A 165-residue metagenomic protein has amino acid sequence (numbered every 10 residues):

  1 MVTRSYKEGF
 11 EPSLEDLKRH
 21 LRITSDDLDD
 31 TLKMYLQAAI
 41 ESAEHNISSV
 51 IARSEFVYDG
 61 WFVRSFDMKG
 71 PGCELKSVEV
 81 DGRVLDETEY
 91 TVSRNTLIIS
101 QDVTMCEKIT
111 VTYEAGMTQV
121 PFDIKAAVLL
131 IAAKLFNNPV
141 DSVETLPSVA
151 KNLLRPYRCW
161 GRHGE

Functional and structural regions predicted by a protein language model:
M1-E165: Divalent metal-cofactor coordination and adjacent catalytic microenvironments
